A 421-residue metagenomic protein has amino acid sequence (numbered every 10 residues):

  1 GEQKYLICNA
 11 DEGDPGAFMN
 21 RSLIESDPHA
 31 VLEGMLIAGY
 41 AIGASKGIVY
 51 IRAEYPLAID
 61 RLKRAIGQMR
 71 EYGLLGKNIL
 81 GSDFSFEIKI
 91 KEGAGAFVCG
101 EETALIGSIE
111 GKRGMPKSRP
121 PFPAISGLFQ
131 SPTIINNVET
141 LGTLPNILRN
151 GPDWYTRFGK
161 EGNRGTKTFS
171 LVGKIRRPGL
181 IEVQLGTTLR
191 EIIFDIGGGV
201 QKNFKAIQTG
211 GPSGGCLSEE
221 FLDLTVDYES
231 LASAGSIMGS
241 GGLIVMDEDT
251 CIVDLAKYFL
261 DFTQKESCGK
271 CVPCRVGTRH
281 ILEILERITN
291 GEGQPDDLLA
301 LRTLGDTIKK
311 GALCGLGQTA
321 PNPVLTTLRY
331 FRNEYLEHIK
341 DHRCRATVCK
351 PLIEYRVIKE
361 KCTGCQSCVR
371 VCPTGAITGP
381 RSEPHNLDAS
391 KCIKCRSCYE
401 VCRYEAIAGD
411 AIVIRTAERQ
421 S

Functional and structural regions predicted by a protein language model:
G1-R113, K359, S390, S421: Iron-sulfur-cluster electron-transfer modules
E2, A10, M19-I24, K46-G47 (+7 more regions): Ferredoxin-type iron-sulfur electron-transfer modules in oxidoreductases and energy-metabolism complexes
E2, I59-L185, G197-G199: Hydrophobic alpha-helical positions that pack around
C8-N20, P123-L128, S170-I175, G379: Gly-rich Lys/Arg/Thr-decorated short loops/hinges at beta-loop-alpha junctions or inter-strand turns that position
G34-A38, L185-Q201: Short amphipathic, charge-patterned alpha-helical segments
K46-I66, F86-I88, V200-S233, R329 (+1 more regions): Terminal amphipathic helices with adjacent charged low-complexity linkers/tails
N163-R177, V183-L185, R345-I393, S397: C-terminal accessory/binding modules appended to enzymatic or scaffolding proteins
S267-K270, K361, K391, V401: Short pre-active-site segment immediately N-terminal to redox-active cysteine/selenocysteine motifs in thiol-based
